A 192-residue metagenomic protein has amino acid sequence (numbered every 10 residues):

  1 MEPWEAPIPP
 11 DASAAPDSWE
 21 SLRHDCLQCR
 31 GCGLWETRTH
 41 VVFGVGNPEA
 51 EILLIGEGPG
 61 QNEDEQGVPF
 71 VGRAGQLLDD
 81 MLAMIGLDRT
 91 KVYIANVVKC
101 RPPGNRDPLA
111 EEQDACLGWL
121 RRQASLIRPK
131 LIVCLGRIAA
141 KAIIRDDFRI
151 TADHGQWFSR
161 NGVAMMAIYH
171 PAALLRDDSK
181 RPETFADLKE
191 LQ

Functional and structural regions predicted by a protein language model:
M1-Q192: A polyanion-binding, active-site-adjacent surface
